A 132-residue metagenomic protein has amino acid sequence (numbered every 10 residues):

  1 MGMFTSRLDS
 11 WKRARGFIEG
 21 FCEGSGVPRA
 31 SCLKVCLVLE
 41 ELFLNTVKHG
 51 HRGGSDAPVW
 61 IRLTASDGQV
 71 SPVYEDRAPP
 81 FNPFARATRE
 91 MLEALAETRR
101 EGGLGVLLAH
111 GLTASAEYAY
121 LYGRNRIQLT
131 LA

Functional and structural regions predicted by a protein language model:
G16-E40, T98-R100: Conserved short strand/loop->alpha-helix "switch" segment adjacent to the catalytic nucleotide/phosphoryl-transfer site
E41, N45, G111: Conserved polar catalytic motif of the HATPase_c/GHKL fold
T46-H51: Short helix-loop "hinge" at the ATP-lid/N-box region of the Bergerat-fold HATPase_c
D56-T64: A conserved short beta-strand within the histidine kinase catalytic ATPase domain
Q69, P80, Y122-Q128: Glycine-rich nucleotide-binding loop
V70-E101: Glycine-rich/acidic phosphate-handling loop/turn and adjacent ATP-lid/helix of nucleotide-binding kinase/ATPase domains
T98-T113: Glycine-rich phosphate-binding loop
A114-Y122: Glycine-rich ATP-binding loops of the HATPase_c
